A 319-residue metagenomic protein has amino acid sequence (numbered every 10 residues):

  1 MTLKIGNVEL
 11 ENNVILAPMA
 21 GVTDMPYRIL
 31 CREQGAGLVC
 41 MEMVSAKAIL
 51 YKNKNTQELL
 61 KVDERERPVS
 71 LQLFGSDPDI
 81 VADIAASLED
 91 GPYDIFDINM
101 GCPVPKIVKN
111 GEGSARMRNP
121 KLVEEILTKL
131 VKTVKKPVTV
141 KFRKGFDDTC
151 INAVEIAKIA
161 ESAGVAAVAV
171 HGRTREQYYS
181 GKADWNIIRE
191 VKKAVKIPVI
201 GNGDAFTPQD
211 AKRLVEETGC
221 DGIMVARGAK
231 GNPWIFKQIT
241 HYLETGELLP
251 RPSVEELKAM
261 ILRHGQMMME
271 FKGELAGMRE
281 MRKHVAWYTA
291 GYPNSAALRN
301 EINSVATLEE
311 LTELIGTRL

Functional and structural regions predicted by a protein language model:
M1-T2, L10, V14, A20 (+6 more regions): Alpha/beta catalytic cores of nucleotide-metabolism and tRNA/nucleoside-modifying enzymes
T2-K4, M19-D94: Glycine-rich, positively charged N-terminal anion/phosphate-binding segment
L3-I15, K47-P68, C102, K106-N110 (+2 more regions): N-terminal small/glycine-rich loop or linker at the start of catalytic domains across soluble metabolic enzymes
V14-P18, V39-M41, V69-L73, F96 (+4 more regions): Hydrophobic faces of well-ordered beta-strands that scaffold small-molecule active sites in alpha/beta enzyme cores
M19, V44-A46, F74-S76, G101-P103 (+4 more regions): Active-site beta-loop-alpha junctions enriched in small/polar residues
E33, A82-E112, K121-I197: Alpha/beta enzyme core
L50-N55, V108-G111, I151-N152, S180-A183 (+2 more regions): Short secondary-structure transition/capping segments
